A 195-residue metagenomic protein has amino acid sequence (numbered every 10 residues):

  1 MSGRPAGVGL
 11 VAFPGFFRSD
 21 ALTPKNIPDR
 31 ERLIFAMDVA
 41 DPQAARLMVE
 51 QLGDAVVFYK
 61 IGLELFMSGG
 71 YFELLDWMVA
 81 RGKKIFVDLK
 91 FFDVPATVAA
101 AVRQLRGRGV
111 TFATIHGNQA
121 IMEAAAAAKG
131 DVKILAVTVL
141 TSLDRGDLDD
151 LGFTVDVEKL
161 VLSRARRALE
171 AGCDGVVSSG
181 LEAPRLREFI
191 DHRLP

Functional and structural regions predicted by a protein language model:
G3, G7-G9, G15: Residue-identity detector for glycine
F13-V39, R46: N-terminal amphipathic alpha-helix/helix-capping segment at the start of soluble metabolic enzymes
R32-P42, D88-V94, R145-K159: Active-site mouth loops of central-metabolism enzymes
L33-M37, Y59-I61, I85-L89, A113-I115 (+3 more regions): Hydrophobic faces of well-ordered beta-strands that scaffold small-molecule active sites in alpha/beta enzyme cores
D38-A40, G62-F66, F92-V94, N118 (+2 more regions): Active-site beta-loop-alpha junctions enriched in small/polar residues
Q51-V57: A short, Lys/Arg-enriched amphipathic alpha-helix followed by its capping loop at the start of a domain
F58-F112: Metabolite-binding pocket within alpha/beta catalytic cores that recognizes anionic/polar moieties
T97-G175, S179-P184, F189-R193: Conserved anion-binding
